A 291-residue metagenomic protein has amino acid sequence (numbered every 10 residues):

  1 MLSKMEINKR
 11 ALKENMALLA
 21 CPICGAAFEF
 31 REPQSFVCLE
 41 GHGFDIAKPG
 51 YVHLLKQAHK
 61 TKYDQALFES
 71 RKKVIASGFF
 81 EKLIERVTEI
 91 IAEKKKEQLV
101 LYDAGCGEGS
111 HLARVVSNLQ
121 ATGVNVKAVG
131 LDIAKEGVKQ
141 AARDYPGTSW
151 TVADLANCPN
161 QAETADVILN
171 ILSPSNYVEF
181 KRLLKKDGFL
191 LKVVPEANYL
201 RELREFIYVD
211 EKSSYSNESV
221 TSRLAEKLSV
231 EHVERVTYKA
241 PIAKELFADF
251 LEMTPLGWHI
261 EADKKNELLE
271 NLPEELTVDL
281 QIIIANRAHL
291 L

Functional and structural regions predicted by a protein language model:
L2-K60: N-terminal auxiliary segments of SAM/dcSAM-dependent transferases
K9, K60-R86, I90: Class I SAM-dependent methyltransferase Rossmann-like catalytic core, especially the SAM/SAH-binding loop
N15-L19, V236-L291: Conserved Class I S-adenosyl-L-methionine
E97-G107: Conserved class I S-adenosyl-L-methionine
E108-G123: Conserved SAM-binding loop of SAM-dependent methyltransferases across substrates and taxa, primarily the Class I
P146-C158: Conserved SAM-binding strand-loop segment of SAM-dependent methyltransferases
A156-V167: A short acidic, Gly/Pro-enriched loop at the edge of an enzyme's catalytic core that lines a small-molecule cofactor
G188-N198: Conserved beta-strand signature within the Rossmann-like core of class I S-adenosyl-L-methionine
